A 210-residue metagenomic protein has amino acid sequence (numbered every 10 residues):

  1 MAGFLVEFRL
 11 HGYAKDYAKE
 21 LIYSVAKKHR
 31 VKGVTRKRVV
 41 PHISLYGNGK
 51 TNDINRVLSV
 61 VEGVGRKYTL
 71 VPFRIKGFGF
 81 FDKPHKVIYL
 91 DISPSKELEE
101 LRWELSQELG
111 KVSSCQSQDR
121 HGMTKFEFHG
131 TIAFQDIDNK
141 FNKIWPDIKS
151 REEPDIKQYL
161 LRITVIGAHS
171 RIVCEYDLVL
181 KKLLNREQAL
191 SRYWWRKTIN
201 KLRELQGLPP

Functional and structural regions predicted by a protein language model:
M1-F73, S95-K157, I172-P210: Basic, often amphipathic N-terminal segments
L5, V87, R162: Short hydrophobic/aromatic beta-strand or adjacent loop that forms the aromatic wall/cage of a ligand/substrate-binding
Y46, P84-H85: Structural motif corresponding to the early beta-alpha repeats
F78-K83, Y159-C174: Glycine-rich beta-strand-turn "strand-cap" elements at beta-sheet edges
F81-P84, L98-E100: Short acidic/glycine-rich loop or secondary-structure boundary segments that cap or lie
I88-S95: Short histidine-centered catalytic/ligand-binding loop motif
